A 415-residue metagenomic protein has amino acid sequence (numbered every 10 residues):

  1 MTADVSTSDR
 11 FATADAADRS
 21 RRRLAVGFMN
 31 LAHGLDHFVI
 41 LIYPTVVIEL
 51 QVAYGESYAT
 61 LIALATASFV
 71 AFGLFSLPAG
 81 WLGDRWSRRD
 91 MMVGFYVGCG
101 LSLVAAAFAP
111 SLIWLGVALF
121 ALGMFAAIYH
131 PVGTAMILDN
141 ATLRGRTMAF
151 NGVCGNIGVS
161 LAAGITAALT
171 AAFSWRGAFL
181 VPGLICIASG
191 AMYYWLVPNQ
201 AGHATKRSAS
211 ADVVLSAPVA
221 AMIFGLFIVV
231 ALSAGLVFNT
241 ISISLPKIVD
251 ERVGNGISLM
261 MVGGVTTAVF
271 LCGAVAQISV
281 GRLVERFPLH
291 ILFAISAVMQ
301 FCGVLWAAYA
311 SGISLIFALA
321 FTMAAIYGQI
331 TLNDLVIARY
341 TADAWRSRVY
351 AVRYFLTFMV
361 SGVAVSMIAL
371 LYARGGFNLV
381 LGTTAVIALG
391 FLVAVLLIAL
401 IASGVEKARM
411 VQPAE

Functional and structural regions predicted by a protein language model:
Y43-P44, I223-A274: Extracytoplasmic gate region of multi-pass secondary transporters
L50-Q51, L82-G83, A168-F173, V249-D250 (+2 more regions): Interfacial helix-cap and linker-helix signal at transmembrane-aqueous boundaries of multi-pass secondary transporters
T66-G80, T267-S279: Central cavity-lining transmembrane alpha-helices of secondary-active solute carriers, predominantly the Major
L74-P110: Conserved MFS/SLC helix-loop-helix module at the cytosolic interface between two early adjacent transmembrane helices
D90-V104, I291-W306, A385: Structural signature of the two symmetry-related core transmembrane helices
A118-N156: Cytoplasmic helix-loop-helix junction between adjacent transmembrane helices in 12-TM secondary transporters
G183-K206, A394-A399: C-terminal membrane-cytosol helix-exit motif in multi-pass small-molecule transporters
F287-N333: C-terminal transmembrane helical hairpin of 12-TM major facilitator-type secondary transporters
